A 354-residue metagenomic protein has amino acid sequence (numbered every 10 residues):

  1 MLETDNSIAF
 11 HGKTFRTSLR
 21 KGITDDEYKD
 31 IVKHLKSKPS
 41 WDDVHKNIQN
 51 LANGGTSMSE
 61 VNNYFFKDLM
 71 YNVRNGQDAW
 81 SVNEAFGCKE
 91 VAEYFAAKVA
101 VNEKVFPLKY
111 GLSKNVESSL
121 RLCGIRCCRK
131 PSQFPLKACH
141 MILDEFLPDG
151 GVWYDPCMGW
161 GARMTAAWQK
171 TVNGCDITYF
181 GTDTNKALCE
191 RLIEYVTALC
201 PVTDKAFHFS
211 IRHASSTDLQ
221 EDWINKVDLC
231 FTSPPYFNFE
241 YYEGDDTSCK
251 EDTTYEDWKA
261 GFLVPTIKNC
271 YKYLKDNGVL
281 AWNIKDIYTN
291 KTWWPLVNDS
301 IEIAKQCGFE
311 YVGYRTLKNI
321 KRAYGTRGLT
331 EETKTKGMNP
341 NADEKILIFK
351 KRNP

Functional and structural regions predicted by a protein language model:
M1-P354: Class I S-adenosyl-L-methionine-dependent methyltransferase catalytic core
